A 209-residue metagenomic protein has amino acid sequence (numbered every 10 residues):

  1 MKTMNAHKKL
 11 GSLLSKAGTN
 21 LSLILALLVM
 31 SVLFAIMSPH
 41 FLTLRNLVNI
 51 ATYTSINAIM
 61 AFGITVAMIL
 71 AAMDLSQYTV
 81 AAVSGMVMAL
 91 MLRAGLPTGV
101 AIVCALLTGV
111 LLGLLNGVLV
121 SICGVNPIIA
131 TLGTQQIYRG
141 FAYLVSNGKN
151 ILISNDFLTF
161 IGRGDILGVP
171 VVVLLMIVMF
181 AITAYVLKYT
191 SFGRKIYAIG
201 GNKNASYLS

Functional and structural regions predicted by a protein language model:
M1-S22, L42: Transmembrane alpha-helical segments of polytopic membrane transport and secretion proteins
N20-L25, I50, N57, T79-V83 (+3 more regions): Hydrophobic alpha-helical transmembrane segments
A26-L42, A142-S146, A184-S191: Structural signal for alpha-helical transmembrane segments and their membrane-water exit/capping regions in multi-pass
V29-A94, V118-V125: Single transmembrane alpha-helix segments in multi-pass membrane proteins
I56-N57, M86, G133-A142, Y207-L208: Small-residue-rich segments of transmembrane alpha-helices in multi-pass membrane proteins, especially helix faces
L96-T134: Alpha-helical transmembrane segments within multi-pass membrane transporters and channels
C123, P127-T190: Transmembrane helix-bundle core of multi-pass membrane transporters and related energy-transducing complexes
I182-S209: Membrane-helix/interface signature in polytopic inner-membrane proteins
